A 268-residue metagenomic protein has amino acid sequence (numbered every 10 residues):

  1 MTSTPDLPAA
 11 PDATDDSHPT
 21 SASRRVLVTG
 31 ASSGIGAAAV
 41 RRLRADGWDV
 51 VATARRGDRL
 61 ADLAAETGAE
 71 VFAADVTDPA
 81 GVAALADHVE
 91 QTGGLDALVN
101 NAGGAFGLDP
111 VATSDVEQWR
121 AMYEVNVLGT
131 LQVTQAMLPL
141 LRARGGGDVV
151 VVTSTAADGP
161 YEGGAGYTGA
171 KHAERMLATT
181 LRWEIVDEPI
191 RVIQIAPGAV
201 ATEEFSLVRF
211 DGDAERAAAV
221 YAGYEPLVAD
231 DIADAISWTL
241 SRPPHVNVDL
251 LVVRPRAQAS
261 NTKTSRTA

Functional and structural regions predicted by a protein language model:
S32-S33: Conserved glycine-rich cofactor-binding loop
A74-L85, V116: The beta1-alpha1 cofactor-binding region of Rossmann-like NAD(H)/NADP(H)-dependent oxidoreductases
D109-V111, Q118-R120: Substrate-binding pocket helix/loop in short-chain dehydrogenase/reductase
T134, A170: Active-site helix of classical SDR
P139, W183-V186: Alpha-helical segment proximal to the catalytic Tyr-Lys
S154: Residue(s) in the substrate-gating loop at a strand-loop-helix junction that position the organic substrate next
Q194-I195, A214-T262, R266: C-terminal helical subdomain
